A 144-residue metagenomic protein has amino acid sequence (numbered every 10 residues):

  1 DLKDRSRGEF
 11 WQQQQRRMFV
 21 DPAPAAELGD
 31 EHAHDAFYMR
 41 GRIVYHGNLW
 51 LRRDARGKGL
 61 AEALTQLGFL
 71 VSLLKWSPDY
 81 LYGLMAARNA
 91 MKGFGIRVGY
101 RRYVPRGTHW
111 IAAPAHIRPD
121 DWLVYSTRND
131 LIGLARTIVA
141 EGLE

Functional and structural regions predicted by a protein language model:
D1: Conserved beta-strand in the GNAT
R7-T108, P114: Acyl-donor binding region in acyl/amide transferases
N89-E144: Charge-rich, low-complexity intrinsically disordered segments
